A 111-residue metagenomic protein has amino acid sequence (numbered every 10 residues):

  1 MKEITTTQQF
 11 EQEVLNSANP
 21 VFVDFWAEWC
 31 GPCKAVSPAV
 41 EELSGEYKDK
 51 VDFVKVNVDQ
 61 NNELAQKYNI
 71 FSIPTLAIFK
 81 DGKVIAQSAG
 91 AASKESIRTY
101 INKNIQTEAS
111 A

Functional and structural regions predicted by a protein language model:
E3-P20: A short beta-strand-turn-helix
Q8-E11, N62-E63, E95: Acidic phosphotransfer microenvironment of two-component signaling modules
A18-P20, S37-V56: Conserved helix-turn-beta segment immediately C-terminal to the redox Cys motif in thioredoxin-like folds
F25-A39: Conserved redox-active cysteine motifs that mediate thiol-disulfide chemistry, especially di-cysteine Cys-X(1-2)-Cys
V56-A65: Structural microenvironment flanking redox-active thiols in thiol-disulfide oxidoreductases
S72, I78-S110: Non-catalytic, surface beta->alpha helical segment in thiol-disulfide oxidoreductase systems
